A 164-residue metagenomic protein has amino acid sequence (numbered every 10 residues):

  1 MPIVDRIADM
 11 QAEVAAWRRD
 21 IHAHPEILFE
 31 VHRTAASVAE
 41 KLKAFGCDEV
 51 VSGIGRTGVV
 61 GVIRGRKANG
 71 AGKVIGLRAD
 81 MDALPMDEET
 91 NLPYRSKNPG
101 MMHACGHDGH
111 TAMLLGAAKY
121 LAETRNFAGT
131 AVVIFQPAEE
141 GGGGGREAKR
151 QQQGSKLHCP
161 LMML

Functional and structural regions predicted by a protein language model:
M1-H103, A112, K119-F127: Acidic/His- and Gly-rich active-site-bordering loop/insert found across diverse amide/peptide-bond hydrolases
C105-H107: Membrane-interface loop-to-helix entry segments
G109-L164: Acidic/histidine-rich catalytic neighborhood of metal-dependent amide-processing enzymes
